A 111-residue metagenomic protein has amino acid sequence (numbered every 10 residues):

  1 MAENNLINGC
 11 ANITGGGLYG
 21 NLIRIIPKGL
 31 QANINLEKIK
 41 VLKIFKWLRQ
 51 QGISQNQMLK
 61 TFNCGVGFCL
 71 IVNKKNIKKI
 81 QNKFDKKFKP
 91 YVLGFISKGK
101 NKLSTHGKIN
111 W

Functional and structural regions predicted by a protein language model:
M1-W111: Glycine-/charge-enriched secondary-structure boundary and capping motifs
